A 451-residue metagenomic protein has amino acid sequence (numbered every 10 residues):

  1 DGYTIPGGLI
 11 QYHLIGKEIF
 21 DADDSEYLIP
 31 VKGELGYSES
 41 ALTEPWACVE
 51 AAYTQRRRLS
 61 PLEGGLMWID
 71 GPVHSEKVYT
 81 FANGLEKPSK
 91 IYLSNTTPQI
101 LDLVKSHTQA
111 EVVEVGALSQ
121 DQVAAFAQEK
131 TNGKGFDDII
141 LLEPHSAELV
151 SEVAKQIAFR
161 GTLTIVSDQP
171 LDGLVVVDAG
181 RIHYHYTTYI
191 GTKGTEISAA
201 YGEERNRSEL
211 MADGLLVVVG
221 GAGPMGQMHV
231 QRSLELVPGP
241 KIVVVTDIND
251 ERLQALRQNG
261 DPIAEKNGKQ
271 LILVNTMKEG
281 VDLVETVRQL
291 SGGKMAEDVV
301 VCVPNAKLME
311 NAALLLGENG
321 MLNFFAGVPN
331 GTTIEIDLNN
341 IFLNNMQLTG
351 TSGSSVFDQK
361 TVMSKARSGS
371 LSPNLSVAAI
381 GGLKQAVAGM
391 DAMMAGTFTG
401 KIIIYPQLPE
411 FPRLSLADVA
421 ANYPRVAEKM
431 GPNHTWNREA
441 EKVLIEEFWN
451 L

Functional and structural regions predicted by a protein language model:
D1-L28, G135-L171: Glycine-rich phosphate/adenylate-binding loop and adjacent beta-alpha elements of nucleotide- or dinucleotide-binding
D1-L66, I190-T192, E203-N206: NAD(P)H dinucleotide-binding glycine-rich loop of Rossmann-like/cofactor-binding domains, especially the beta1-alpha1
C48, H74-K77, P224-M228: Hydrophobic/small residue at the entry helix of a nucleotide-binding pocket
G64-P72, V217-G220: Conserved N-terminal Rossmann-fold NAD(P)-binding element of oxidoreductases
S89, G161, G214, K241 (+1 more regions): Glycine-centered, small-residue-biased loops immediately flanking beta-strands in adenine/cofactor-binding cores
I91-Q99, V237, V243-D250, A326: Conserved acidic E/D residue at the C-terminus of a beta-strand in Rossmann-like folds
Q120-E129, G133-A158, H183, E196-P240 (+5 more regions): C-terminal hydrophobic helical "lid"/dimerization subdomain of Rossmann-like NAD(P)H-dependent oxidoreductases
A147-K155, V166-Y186, K307-E310, A326-N345: Rossmann-fold NAD(P)-binding glycine/threonine-rich loop
